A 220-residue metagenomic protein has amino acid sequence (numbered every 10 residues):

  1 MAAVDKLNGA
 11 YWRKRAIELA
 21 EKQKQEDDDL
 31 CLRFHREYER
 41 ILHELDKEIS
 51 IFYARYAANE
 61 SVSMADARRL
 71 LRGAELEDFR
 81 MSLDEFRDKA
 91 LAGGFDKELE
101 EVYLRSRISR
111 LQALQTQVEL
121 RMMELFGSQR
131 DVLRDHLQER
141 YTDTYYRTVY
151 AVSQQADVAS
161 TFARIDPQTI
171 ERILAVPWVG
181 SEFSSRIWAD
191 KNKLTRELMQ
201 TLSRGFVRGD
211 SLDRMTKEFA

Functional and structural regions predicted by a protein language model:
M1-F219: N-terminal leader/targeting and assembly helices and adjacent pre-domain segments
